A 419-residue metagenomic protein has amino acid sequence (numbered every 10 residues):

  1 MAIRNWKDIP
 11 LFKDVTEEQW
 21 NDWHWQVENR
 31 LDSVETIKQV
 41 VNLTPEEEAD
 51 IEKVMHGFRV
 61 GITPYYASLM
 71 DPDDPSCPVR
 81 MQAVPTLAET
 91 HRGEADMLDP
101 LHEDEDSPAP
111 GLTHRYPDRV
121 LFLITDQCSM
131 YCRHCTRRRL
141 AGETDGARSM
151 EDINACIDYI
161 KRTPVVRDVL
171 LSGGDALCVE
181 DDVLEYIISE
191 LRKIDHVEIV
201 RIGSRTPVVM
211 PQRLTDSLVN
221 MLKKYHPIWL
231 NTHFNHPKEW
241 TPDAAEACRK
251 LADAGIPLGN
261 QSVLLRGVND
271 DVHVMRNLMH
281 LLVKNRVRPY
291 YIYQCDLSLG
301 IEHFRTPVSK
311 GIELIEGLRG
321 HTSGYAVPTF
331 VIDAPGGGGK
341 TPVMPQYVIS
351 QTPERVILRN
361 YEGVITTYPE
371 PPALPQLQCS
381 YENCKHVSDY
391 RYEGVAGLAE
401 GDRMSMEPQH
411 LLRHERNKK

Functional and structural regions predicted by a protein language model:
M1-H114: Flexible, acidic/Gly-rich N-terminal and inter-domain linker regions that tether and position cofactor-handling modules
R59-I62, D106-R137: N-terminal pre-triad scaffold of radical SAM enzymes
E105-P108, Y116-D118, E382-K419: A short, charged
C135-A147: Iron-sulfur (Fe-S) cluster-binding segments and ferredoxin-like electron-carrier domains, especially [2Fe-2S]
G146-A155: Short cysteine/histidine-rich metal-coordination sites, predominantly Zn2+-binding motifs
N154-P164, L177-T322: Conserved AdoMet/S-adenosylmethionine-binding subsite of the radical SAM
V169-D175: Active-site phosphate-binding strand-loop segment of PLP-dependent enzymes
I315-S405: C-terminal accessory regions of radical SAM enzymes
